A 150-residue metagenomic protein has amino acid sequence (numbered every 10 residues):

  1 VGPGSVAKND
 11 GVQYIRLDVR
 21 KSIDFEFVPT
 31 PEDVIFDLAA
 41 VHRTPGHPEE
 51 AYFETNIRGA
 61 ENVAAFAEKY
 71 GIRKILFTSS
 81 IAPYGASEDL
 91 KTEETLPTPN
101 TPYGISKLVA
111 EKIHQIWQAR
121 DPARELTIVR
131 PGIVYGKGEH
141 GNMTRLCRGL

Functional and structural regions predicted by a protein language model:
V1-V6: Short, polar loop motifs at secondary-structure junctions
N9-S22: Rossmann-fold cofactor-recognition segment
V12, D33, R73: Conserved acidic residues
V19-R58, N62, F66-K69, Y84: NAD(P)H-binding glycine-rich loop region in Rossmannoid oxidoreductase-like domains and their noncatalytic homologs
E61-P102, P122: Conserved Rossmann-fold NAD(P)-dependent oxidoreductase catalytic core, especially the SDR/UDP-sugar
N100-T127: Active-site Tyr-X1-5-Lys
Q118-I128, G132-L150: NAD(P)-dependent short-chain dehydrogenase/reductase
